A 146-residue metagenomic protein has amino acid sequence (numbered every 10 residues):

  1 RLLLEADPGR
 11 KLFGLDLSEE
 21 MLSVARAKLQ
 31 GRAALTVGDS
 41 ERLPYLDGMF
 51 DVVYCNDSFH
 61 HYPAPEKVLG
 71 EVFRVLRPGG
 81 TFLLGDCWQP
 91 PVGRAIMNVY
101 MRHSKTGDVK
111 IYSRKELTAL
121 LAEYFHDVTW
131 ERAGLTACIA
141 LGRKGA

Functional and structural regions predicted by a protein language model:
R1, L83-A140: C-terminal alpha-helical "lid/dimerization" subdomain adjacent to the S-adenosyl-L-methionine
R1-R42: Class I SAM-dependent methyltransferase SAM/SAH-binding core
F50-D51: Local beta-strand N-terminus motif with an aromatic residue
Y54: A conserved beta-strand element that flanks and buttresses the S-adenosyl-L-methionine
D57-S58: Short catalytic micro-motifs in class I SAM-dependent methyltransferases
E66-P78: A short glycine-rich, Lys/Arg-flanked "PGG" loop and its adjoining helix->strand segment in the class I
A140-A146: C-terminal lobe and adjacent flexible extensions of AdoMet/dcAdoMet transferase-like proteins
